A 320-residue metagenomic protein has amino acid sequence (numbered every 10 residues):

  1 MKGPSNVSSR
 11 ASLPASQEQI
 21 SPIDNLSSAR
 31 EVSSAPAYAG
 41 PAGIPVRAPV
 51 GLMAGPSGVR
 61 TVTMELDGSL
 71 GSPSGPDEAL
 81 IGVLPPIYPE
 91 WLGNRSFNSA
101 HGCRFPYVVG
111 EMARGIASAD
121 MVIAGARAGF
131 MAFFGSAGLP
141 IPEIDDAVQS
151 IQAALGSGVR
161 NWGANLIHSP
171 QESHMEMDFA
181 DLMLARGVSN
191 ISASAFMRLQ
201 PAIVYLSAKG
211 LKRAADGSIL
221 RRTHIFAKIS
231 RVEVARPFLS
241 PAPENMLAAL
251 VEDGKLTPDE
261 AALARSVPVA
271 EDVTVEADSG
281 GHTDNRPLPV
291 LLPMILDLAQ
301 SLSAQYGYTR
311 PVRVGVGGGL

Functional and structural regions predicted by a protein language model:
S9-A11: Intrinsic, low-complexity polybasic segments
P14-V312: Active-site entrance/lid segments in N-terminal catalytic domains of soluble metabolic enzymes
V314-L320: Glycine-rich beta-strand-to-loop/alpha-helix junction loops that act as flexible
